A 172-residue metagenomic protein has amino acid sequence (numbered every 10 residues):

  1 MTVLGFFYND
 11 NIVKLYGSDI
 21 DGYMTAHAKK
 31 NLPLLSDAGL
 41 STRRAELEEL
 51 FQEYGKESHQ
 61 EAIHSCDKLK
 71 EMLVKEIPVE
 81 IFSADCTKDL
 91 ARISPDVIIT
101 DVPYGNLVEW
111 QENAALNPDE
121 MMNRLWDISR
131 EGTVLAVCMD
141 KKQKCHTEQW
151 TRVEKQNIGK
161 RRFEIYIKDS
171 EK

Functional and structural regions predicted by a protein language model:
M1-K172: Class I S-adenosyl-L-methionine-dependent methyltransferase catalytic core
